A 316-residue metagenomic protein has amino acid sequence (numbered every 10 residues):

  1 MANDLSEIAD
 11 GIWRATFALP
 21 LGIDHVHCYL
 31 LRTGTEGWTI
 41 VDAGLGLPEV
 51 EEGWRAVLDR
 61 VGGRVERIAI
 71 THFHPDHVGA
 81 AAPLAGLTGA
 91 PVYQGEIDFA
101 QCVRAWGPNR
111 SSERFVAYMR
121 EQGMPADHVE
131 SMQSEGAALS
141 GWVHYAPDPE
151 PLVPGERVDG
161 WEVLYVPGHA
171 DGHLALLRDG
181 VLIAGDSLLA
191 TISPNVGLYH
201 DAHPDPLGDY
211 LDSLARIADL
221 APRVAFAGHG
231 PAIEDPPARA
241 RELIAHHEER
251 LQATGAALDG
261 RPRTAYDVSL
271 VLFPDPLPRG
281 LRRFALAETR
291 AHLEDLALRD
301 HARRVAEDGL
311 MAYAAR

Functional and structural regions predicted by a protein language model:
N3-V61, A175-A190: Conserved beta-strand hairpin/beta-sheet module of binuclear metal-dependent hydrolase folds, prominently
I8, L87-T88, A221: Short, structured coil segments at secondary-structure junctions
D24, G46-V50, R55-V153: Active-site HxH/HxHxD metal-binding segment of metal-dependent hydrolases
G37-P48, S134-P147, E162-L251: Metallo-beta-lactamase
R60-G63, V158-D159, D219-L220, R261: Glycine-rich phosphate-binding loop signature in dinucleotide/nucleotide-binding domains
T71-H77, G95, P167-H169, H173 (+2 more regions): Histidine-centered divalent metal-coordination motifs
G86, V166, A297: Short, contiguous alpha-helical
A253-R316: C-terminal regulatory/interaction regions
